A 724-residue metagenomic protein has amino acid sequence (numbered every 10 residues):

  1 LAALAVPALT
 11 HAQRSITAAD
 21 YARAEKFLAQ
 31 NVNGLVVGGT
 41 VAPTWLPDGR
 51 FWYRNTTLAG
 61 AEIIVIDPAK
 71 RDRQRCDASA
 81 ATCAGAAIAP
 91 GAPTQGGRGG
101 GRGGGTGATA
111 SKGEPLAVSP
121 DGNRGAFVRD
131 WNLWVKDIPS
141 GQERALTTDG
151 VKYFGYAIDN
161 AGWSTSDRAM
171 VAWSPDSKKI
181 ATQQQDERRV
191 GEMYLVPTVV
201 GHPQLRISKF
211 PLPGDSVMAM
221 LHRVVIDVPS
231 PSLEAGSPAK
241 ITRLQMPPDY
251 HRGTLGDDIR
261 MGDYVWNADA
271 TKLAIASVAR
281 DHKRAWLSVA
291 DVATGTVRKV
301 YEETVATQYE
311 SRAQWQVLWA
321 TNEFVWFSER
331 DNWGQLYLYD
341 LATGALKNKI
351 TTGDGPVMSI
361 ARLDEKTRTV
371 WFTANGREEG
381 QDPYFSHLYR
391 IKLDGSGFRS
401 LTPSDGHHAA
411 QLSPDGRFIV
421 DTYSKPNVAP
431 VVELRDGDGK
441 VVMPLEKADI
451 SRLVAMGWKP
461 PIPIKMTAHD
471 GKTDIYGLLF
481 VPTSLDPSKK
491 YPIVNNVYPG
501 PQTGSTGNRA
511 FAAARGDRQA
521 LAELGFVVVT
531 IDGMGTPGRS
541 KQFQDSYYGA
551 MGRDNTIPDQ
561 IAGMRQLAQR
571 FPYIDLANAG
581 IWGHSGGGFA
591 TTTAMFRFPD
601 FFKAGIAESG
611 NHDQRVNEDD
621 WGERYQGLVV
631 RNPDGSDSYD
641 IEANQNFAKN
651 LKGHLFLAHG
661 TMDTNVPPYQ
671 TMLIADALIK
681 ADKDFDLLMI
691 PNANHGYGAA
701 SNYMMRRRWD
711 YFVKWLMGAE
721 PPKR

Functional and structural regions predicted by a protein language model:
F27-I63, A110-V118: Beta-strand-rich domains and repeat architectures in extracellular enzymes and scaffolds, especially beta-propellers
Q30-N33, D159, T242-L244, Y250-T254 (+3 more regions): A short beta-strand motif characteristic of beta-propeller blades
N33-V37, G85-A87, T109-A110, K152-S166 (+5 more regions): Short glycine-/Asp-/Thr-/Trp-enriched loop segments that recur within the blades of beta-propeller repeat domains
P43-G49, L116-N123, V128, M170-K179 (+5 more regions): Blade-terminus and WD-like Trp-Asp/Gly-His loop motifs, strongest in beta-propeller folds
N55-E62, N123-I138, A145-R168, Q183-H222 (+9 more regions): A flexible loop/linker signature enriched in serine peptidases of the S9 family
P68-A69, I138-G141, V228-P231, V292-G295 (+3 more regions): Short loop/turn segments that connect beta-strands within beta-propeller blades
K70-G107, L146-V171, K179-P247, D438-L453 (+1 more regions): Predominantly five- to eight-bladed beta-propeller fold
E192, R243-M246, M261-G262, A270 (+4 more regions): Serine-hydrolase catalytic core recognition
